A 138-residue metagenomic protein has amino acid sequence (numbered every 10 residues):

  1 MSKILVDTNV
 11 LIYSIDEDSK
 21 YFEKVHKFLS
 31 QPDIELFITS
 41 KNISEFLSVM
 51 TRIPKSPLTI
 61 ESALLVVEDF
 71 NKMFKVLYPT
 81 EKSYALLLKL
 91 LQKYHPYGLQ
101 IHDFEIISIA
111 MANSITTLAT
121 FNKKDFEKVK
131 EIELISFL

Functional and structural regions predicted by a protein language model:
M1-I38, I53-L65: Short, well-structured N-terminal submotif of metal-dependent ribonuclease cores
M1-K3, I107-L138: Acidic, PIN/NYN-like endoribonuclease modules and their adjacent C-terminal/linker elements
D7, I38-T39, L99-Q100, N122 (+1 more regions): Histidine- and aromatic-rich ligand-binding microenvironments
N9-V10, K41, E105, K124: Alpha-helix/helix-capping structural signal
Y13-I15, V49, V129: Residues that scaffold the ATP/ADP-binding catalytic core of kinase and kinase-like folds
Q31-P32, V49-I53, M73-L77, K93-Y97: Alpha-helix C-capping/helix-to-loop hinge sites
K75-F121: Active-site neighborhoods of divalent-metal-dependent phosphate/nucleic-acid chemistry enzymes
